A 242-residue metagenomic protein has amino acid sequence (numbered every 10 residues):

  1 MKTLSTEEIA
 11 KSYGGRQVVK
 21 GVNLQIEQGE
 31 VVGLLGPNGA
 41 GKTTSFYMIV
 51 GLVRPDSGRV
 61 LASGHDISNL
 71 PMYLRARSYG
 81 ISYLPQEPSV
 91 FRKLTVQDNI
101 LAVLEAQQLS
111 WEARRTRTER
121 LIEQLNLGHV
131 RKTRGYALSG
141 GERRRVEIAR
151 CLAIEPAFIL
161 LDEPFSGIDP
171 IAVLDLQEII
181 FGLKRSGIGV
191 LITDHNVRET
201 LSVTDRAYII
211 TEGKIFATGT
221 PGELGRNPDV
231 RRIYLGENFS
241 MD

Functional and structural regions predicted by a protein language model:
L35-P37: The feature captures the beta-strand-to-loop junction immediately N-terminal to the Walker
V50: Helix-to-loop junction immediately C-terminal to a conserved catalytic motif
G58-D66, R77-Y79, R117: Conserved ABC transporter NBD signature motif
E112-V130, E178-F181: Conserved ABC ATPase "signature" region
R134-L138, E142: Conserved ABC ATPase signature
E155: Conserved catalytic motifs of ABC-family nucleotide-binding domains
